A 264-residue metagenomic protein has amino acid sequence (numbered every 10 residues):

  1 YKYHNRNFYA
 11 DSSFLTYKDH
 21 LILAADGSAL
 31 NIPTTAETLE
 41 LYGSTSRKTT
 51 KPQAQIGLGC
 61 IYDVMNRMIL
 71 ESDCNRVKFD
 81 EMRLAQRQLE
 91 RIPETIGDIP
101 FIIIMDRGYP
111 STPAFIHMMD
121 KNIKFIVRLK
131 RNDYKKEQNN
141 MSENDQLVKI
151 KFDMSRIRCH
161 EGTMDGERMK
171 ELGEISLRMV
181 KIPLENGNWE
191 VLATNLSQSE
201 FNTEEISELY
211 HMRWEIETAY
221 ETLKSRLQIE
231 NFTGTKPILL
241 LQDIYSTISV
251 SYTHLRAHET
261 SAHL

Functional and structural regions predicted by a protein language model:
Y1-H4, S12, T16-L21, S28-T38 (+2 more regions): Single, function-defining residue in the core of a domain
L264: Cytosolic catalytic cores of cyclic-nucleotide second-messenger enzymes
